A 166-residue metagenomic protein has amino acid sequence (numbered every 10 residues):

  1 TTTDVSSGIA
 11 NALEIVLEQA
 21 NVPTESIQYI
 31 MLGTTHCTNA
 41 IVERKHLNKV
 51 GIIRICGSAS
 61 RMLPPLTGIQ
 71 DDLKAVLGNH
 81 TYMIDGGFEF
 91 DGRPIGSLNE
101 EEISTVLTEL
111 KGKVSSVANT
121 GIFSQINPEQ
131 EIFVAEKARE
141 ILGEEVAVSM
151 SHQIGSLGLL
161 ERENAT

Functional and structural regions predicted by a protein language model:
T1-T166: N-terminally biased helix-coil "hinge/interface" segments that flank
